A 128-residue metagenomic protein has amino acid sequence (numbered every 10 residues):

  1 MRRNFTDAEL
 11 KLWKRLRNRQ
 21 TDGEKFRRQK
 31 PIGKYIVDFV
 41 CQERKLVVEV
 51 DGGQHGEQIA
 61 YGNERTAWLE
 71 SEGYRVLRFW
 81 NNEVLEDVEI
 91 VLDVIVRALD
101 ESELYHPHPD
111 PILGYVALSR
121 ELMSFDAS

Functional and structural regions predicted by a protein language model:
M1-K25, S102-S128: Solvent-exposed, charged helical/coil patches that constitute nucleic-acid or partner-interaction surfaces
M1-T6, R28-L99: Basic, amphipathic alpha-helical patches used to engage nucleic acids or provide basic targeting signals, exemplified
